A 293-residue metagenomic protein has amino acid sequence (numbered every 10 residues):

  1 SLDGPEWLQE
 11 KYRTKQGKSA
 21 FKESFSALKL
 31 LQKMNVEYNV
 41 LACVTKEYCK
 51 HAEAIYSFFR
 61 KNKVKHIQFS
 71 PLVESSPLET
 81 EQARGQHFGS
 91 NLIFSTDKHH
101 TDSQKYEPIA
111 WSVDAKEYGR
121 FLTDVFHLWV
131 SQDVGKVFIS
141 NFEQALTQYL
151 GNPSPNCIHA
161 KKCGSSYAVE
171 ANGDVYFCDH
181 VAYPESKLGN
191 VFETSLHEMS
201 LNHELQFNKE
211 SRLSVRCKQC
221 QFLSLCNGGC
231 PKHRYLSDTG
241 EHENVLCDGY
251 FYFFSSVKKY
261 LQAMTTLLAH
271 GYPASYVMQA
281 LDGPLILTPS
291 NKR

Functional and structural regions predicted by a protein language model:
S1, L41, S70, S140-F142 (+2 more regions): Generic beta-strand/beta-sheet core signal
S1-D97: Radical SAM/AdoMet-radical enzyme domain recognition
V44-Y48, V181, L223: Short beta->alpha junction loops/turns
K61-S70, L78-F138, S154, A160-A171: C-terminal scaffold of the Radical SAM
S95-K105, A110-Y149, H180-Q221, N227: C-terminal accessory region of radical SAM enzymes
A145-H159: Short catalytic-site patches enriched in acidic/histidine residues that coordinate or position cofactors/metals
A182-R293: Flexible mid-to-C-terminal extensions adjoining Fe-S/redox cofactors in radical SAM and related proteins
